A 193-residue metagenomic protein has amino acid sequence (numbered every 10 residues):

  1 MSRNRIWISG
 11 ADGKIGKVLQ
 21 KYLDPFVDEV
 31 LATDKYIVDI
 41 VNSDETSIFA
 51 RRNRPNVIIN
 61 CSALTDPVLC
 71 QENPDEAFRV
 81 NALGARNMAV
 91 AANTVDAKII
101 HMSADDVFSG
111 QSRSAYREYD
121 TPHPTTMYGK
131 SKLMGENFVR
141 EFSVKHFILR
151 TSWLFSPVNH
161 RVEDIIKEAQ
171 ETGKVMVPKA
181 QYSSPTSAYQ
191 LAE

Functional and structural regions predicted by a protein language model:
R5-P25: N-terminal Rossmann NAD(P)H-binding glycine-rich loop of SDR-like oxidoreductase domains
S9, T33, I58-S62, I99-D105 (+1 more regions): SDR active-site strand-loop-helix element
D24, D28-I48: Adenosine-cofactor binding site in Rossmann-like domains, unifying the SAM/SAH pocket of S-adenosylmethionine-dependent
S43-V80: NAD(P)H-binding glycine-rich loop region in Rossmannoid oxidoreductase-like domains and their noncatalytic homologs
V68-D75, G110-S114, N159: Conserved catalytic-core motifs of eukaryotic protein kinase domains, centered on the activation segment
E72-I100: NAD(P)-cofactor binding segment of oxidoreductase domains
R79, L83-N87, V107-L149, L154-S156: Catalytic helix-loop patch of NAD(P)-dependent Rossmann-fold dehydrogenases
N137-Q190: NAD(P)-dependent short-chain dehydrogenase/reductase
